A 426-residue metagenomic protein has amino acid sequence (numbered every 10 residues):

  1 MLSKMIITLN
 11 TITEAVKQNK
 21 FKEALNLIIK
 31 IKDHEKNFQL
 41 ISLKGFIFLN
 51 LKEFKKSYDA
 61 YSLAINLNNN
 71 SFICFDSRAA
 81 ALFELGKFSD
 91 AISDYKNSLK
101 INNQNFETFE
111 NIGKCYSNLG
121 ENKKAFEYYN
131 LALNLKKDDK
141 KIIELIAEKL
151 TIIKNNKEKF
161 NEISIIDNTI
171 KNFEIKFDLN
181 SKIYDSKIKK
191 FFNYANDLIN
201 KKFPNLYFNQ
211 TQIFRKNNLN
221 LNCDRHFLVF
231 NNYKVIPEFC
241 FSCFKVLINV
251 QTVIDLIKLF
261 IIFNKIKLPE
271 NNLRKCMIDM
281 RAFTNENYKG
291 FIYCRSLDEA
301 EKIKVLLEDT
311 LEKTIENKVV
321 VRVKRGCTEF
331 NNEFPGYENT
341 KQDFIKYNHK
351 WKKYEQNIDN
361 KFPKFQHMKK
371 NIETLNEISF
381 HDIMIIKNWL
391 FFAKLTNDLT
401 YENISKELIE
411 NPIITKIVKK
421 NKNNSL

Functional and structural regions predicted by a protein language model:
M5, F38-Q39, F72-I73, F106-E107 (+1 more regions): Helix-start (N-cap) detector for alpha-helical repeat units in TPR-like alpha-solenoids, especially tetratricopeptide
D33-H34, L67, I101, L135: Structural marker of alpha-solenoid helical repeat scaffolds
E110-N111, S117-N118, K123-Y129, K136-K258 (+3 more regions): Charge-rich, low-complexity segments
